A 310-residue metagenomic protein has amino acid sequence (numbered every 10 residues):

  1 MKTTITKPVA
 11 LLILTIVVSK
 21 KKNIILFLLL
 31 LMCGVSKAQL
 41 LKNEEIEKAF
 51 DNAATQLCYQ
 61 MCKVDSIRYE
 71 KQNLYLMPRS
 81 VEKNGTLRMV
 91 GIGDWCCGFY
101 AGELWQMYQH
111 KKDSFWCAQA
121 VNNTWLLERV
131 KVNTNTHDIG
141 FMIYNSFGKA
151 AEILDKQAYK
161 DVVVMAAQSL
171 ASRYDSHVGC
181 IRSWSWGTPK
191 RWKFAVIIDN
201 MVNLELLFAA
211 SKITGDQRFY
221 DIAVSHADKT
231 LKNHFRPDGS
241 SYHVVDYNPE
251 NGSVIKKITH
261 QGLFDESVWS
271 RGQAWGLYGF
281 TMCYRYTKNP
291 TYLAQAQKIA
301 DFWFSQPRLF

Functional and structural regions predicted by a protein language model:
M1-L41: Bacterial Sec-dependent N-terminal signal peptides
Q39-F310: Glycan-recognition and catalytic cores of secretory/periplasmic carbohydrate-active enzymes
